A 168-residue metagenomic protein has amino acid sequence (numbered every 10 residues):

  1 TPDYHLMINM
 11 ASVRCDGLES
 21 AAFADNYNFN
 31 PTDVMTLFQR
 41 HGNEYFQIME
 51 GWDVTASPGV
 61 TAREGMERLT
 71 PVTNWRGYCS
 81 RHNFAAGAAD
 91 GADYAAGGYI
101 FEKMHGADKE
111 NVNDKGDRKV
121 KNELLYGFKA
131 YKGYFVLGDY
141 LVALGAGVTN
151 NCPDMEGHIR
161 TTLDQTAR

Functional and structural regions predicted by a protein language model:
T1-R168: Catalytic and substrate-binding regions of extracellular carbohydrate-active enzymes, especially polysaccharide lyases
